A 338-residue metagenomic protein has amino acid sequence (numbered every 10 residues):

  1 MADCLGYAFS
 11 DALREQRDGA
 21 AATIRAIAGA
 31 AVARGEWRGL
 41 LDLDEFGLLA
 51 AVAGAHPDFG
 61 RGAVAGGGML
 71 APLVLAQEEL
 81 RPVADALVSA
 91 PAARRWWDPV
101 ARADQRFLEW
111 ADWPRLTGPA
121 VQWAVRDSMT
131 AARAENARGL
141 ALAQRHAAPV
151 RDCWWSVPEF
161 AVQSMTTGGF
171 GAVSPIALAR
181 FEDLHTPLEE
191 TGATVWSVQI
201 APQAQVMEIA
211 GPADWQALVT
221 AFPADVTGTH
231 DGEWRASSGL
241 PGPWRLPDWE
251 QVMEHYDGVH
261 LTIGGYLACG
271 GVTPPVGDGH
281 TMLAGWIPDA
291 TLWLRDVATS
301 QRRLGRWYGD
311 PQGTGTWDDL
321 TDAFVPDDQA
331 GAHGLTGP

Functional and structural regions predicted by a protein language model:
M1-W154, P158-A161, E189-P338: Active-site and NAD+-binding cores of ADP-ribose-processing enzymes
S164-T166: A short acidic-Thr-Gly-centered motif at the start of a beta-strand
G168-A201: Aromatic- and glycine-enriched beta-alpha-beta binding-site module
